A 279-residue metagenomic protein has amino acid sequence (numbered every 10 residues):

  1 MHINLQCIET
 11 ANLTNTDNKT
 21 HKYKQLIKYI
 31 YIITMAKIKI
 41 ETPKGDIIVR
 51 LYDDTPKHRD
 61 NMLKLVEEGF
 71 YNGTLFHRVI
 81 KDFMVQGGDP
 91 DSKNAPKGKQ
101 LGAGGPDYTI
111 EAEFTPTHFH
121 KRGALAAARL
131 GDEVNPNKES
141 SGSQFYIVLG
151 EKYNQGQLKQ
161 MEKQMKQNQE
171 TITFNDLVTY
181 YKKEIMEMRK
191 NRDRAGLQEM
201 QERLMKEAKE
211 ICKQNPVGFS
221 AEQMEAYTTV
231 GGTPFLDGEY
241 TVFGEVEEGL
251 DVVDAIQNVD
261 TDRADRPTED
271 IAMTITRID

Functional and structural regions predicted by a protein language model:
N12-T34: Short, Lys/Arg-enriched N-terminal segments with co-localized hydrophobic residues within the first ~10-30 amino acids
Y31-D279: Cyclophilin-like peptidyl-prolyl cis-trans isomerases
